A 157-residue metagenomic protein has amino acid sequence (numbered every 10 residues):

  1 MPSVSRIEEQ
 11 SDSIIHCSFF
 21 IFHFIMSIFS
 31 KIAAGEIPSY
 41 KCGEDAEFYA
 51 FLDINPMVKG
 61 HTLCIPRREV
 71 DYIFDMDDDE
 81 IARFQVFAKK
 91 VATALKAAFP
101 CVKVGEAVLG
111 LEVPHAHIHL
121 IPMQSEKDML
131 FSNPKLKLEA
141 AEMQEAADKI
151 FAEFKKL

Functional and structural regions predicted by a protein language model:
M1-I25: Short, basic, low-complexity termini and linkers enriched in Ser/Thr/Gly/Pro that act as targeting/leader peptides
F22-L157: HIT superfamily nucleotide-processing domains
